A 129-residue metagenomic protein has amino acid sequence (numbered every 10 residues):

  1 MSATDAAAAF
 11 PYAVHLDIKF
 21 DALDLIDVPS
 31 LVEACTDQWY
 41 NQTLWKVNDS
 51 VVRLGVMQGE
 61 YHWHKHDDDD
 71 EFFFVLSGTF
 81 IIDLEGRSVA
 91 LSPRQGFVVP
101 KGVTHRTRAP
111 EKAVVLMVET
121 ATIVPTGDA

Functional and structural regions predicted by a protein language model:
M1-R53: A short, N-terminal "cap"/entry segment at the start of jelly-roll beta-barrel domains of the cupin/DSBH fold
D37-Q38, V51-D67: Conserved short histidine dyad/triad with adjacent acidic residue
N48, D83-R87, P110: Short strand-coil-strand connectors
N48, L76-S77, S92-P93, E111 (+1 more regions): A cytosolic small-molecule/anion-sensing beta-strand core signal
V56-M57, H66-D83, V118: Short, conserved beta-strand element in jelly-roll/cupin
E85-K101: Short acidic-glycine-tyrosine-enriched beta hairpin
K101-A129: Ligand-binding loop in jelly-roll beta-barrel domains
